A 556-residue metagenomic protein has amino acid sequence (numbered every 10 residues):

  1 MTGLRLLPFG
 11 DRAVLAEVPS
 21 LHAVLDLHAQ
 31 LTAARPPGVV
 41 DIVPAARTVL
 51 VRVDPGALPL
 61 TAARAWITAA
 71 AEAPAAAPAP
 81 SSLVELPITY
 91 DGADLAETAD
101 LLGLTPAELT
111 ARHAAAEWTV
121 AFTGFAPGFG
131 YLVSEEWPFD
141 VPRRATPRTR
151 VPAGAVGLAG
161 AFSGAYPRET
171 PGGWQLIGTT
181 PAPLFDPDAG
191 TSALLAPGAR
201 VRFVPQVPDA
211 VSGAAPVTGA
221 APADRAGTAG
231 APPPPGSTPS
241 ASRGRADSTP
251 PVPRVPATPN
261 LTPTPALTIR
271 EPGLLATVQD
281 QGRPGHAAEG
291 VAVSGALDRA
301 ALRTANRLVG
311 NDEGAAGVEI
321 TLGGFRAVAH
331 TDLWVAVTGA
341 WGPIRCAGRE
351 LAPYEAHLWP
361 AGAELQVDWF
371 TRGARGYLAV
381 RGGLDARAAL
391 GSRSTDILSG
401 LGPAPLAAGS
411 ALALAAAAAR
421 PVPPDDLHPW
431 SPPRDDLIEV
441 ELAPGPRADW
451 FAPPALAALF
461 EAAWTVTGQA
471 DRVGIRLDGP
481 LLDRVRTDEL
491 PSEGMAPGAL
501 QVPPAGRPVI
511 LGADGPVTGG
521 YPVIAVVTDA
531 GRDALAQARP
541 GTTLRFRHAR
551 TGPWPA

Functional and structural regions predicted by a protein language model:
M1-A556: Conserved "landmark" site that anchors the functional core of diverse proteins
